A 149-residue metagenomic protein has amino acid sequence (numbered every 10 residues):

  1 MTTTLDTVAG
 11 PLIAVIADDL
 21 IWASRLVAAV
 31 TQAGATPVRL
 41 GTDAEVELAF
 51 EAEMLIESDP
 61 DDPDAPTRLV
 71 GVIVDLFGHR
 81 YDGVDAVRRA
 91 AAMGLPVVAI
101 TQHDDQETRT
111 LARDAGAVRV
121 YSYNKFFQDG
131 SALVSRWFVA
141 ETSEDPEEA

Functional and structural regions predicted by a protein language model:
M1-L12, V27, S135-A149: Non-catalytic signal-transmission and effector/linker regions of two-component phosphorelay proteins
P11-L20: Conserved acidic segment of CheY-like receiver
L20-V38: Two-component/phosphorelay signaling modules centered on CheY-like receiver
T42-V70: Acidic, metal-coordinating helix/loop segments flanking the phosphotransfer/catalytic sites of two-component signaling
V72-V87: Conserved phosphotransfer microenvironments
D104-V120: Alpha4 helix (beta4-alpha4-beta5 surface) of REC/receiver domains from two-component response regulators
G116-S131: Output/docking surface of receiver
